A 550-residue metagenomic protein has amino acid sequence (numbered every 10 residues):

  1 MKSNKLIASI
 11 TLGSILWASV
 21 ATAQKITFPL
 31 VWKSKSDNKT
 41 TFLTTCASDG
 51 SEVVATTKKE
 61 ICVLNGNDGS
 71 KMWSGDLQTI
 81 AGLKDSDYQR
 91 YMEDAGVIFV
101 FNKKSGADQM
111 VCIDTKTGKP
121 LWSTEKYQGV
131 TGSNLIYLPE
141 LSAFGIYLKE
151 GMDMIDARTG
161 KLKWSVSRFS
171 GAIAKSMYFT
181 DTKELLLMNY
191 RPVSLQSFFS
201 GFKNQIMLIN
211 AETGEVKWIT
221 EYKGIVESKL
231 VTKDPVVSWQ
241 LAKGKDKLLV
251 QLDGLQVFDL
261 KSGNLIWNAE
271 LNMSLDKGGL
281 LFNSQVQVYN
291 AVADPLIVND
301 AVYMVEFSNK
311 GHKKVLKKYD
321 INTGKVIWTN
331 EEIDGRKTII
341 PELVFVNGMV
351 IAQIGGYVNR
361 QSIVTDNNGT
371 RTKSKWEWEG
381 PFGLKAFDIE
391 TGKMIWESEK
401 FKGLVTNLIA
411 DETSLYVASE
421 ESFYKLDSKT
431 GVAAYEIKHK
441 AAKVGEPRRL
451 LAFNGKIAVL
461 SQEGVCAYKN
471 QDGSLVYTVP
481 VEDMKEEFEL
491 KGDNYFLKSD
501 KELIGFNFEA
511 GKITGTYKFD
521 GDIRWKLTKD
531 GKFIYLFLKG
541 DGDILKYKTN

Functional and structural regions predicted by a protein language model:
M1-T27: Bacterial Sec-dependent N-terminal signal peptides
Q24-N550: Secretory-pathway ectodomains
